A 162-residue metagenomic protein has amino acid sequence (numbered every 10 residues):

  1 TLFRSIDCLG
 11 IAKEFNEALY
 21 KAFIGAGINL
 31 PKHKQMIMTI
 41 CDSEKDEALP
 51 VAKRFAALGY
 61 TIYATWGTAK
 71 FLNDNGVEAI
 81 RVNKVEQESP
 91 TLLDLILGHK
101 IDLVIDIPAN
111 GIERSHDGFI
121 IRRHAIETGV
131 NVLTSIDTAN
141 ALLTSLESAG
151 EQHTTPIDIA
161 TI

Functional and structural regions predicted by a protein language model:
T1-L2: Short, small-residue-biased leader/transition segments that mark boundaries at the very start of proteins
S5-I6: Mobile "lid/hinge" segments at catalytic clefts and subdomain interfaces of large enzymes
F15-S43: Long, charged amphipathic helices and adjacent flexible linkers at domain junctions
V51-A57, N73, R122, I126: Surface-exposed amphipathic alpha-helices with a cationic face
G59-F71: Short internal beta-strands
N83-K84, L92-I162: Peripheral docking tails and interdomain loops at the edges of cofactor- or intermediate-handling domains
